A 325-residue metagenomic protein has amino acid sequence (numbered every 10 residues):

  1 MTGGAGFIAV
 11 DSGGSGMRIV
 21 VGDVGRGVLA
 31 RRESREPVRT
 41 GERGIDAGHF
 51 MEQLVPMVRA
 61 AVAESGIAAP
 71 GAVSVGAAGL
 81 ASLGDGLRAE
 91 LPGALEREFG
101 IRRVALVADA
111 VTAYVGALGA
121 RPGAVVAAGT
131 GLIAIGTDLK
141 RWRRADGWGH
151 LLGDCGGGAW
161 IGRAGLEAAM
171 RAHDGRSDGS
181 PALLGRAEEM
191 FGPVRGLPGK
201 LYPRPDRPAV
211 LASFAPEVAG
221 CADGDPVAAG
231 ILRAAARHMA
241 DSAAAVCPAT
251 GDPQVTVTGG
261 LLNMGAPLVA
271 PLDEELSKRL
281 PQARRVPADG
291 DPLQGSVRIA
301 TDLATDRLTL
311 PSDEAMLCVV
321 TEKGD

Functional and structural regions predicted by a protein language model:
M1-P70, F99, G116-A124, L166-D325: ATP-binding/phosphotransfer module of carbohydrate and carboxylate kinases, centering on a glycine-rich
P56-M57, L80-S82: Membrane helical hairpin/interfacial module
V75-A78: N-terminal functional module of multi-domain proteins
A81-S180, T321-D325: Phosphate-binding/catalytic loop of phosphoryl-transfer enzymes
